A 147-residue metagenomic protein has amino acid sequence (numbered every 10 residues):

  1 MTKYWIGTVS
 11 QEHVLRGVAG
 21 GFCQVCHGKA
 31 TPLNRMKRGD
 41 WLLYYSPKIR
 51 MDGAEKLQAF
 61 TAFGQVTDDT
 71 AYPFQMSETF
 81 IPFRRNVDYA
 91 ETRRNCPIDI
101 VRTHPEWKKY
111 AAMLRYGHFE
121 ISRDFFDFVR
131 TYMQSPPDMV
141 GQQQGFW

Functional and structural regions predicted by a protein language model:
M1-R38, K108, M133-W147: Compositionally biased, charged N-terminal/linker segments
T8, Y45-S46: Short His-Asn-centered micro-motif
E12, R50, Y72: Surface-exposed, flexible loop/turn segments at secondary-structure boundaries
L33-M36, A54-Q58: Short, conserved, surface-exposed binding loops centered on an aromatic residue
S46-D52: Short, charged beta-turn/beta-strand-edge "cap" motif at the junction between a beta-strand and an adjacent loop
K56-D124: Aromatic- and Lys/Arg-enriched surface recognition patch
